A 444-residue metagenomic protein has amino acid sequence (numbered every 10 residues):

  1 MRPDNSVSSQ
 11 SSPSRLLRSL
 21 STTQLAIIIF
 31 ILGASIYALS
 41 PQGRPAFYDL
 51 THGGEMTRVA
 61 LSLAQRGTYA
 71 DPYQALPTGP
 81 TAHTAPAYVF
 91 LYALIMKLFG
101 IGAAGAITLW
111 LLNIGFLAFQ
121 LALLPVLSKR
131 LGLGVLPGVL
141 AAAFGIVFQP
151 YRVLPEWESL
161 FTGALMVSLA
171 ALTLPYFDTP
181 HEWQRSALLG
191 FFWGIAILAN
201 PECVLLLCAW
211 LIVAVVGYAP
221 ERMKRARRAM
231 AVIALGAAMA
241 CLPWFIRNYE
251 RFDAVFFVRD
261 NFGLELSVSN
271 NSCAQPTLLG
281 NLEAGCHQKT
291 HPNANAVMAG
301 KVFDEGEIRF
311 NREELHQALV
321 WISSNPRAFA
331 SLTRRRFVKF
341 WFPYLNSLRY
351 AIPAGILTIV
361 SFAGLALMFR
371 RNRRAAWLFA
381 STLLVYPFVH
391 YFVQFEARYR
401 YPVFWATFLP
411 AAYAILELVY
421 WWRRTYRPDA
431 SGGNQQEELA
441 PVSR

Functional and structural regions predicted by a protein language model:
M1-S40, K129, V215, A219-P220 (+4 more regions): Start-transfer (signal-anchor) and selected internal transmembrane alpha helices of multi-pass inner/ER membrane
E55-A64, T78-I101, L160, T333-F337: Short hydrophobic/aromatic helix or loop-helix immediately within or flanking a transmembrane segment in polytopic
P86-V89, G105-Q120, V139-G163, G194 (+2 more regions): Aromatic- and kink-enriched transmembrane "portal" helix at the membrane-lumen/periplasm boundary that abuts
A103-I107, L121-V147, G163-A164, P180-Q184 (+1 more regions): Transmembrane-helix signature of polytopic, membrane-embedded enzymes that assemble or transfer cell-envelope glycans
T108-G132, S168-A171, I359-A366: Transmembrane-helix motifs of polytopic, lipid-linked glycan transferases
L131-G132, V167-L188, F192, A196 (+3 more regions): Membrane-interface transmembrane helices that cradle and orient dolichyl/undecaprenyl
A142, R185-N200, G236-A240: Membrane-interface alpha helices of multi-pass inner-membrane proteins
F257-R334: Membrane-proximal stem/loop segments at transmembrane-domain junctions that anchor or position
